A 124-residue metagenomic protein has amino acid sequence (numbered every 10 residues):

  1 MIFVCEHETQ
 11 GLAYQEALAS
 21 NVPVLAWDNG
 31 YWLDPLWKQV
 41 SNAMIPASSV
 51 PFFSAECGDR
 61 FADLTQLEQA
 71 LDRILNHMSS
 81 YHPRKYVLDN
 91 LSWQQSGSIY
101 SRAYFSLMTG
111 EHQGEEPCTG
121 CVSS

Functional and structural regions predicted by a protein language model:
E6-Y81, K85-N90: Catalytic binding pocket for nucleotide-activated donors in carbohydrate/polymer assembly enzymes
R73, W93-S124: C-terminal alpha-helical cap of glycosyltransferases
